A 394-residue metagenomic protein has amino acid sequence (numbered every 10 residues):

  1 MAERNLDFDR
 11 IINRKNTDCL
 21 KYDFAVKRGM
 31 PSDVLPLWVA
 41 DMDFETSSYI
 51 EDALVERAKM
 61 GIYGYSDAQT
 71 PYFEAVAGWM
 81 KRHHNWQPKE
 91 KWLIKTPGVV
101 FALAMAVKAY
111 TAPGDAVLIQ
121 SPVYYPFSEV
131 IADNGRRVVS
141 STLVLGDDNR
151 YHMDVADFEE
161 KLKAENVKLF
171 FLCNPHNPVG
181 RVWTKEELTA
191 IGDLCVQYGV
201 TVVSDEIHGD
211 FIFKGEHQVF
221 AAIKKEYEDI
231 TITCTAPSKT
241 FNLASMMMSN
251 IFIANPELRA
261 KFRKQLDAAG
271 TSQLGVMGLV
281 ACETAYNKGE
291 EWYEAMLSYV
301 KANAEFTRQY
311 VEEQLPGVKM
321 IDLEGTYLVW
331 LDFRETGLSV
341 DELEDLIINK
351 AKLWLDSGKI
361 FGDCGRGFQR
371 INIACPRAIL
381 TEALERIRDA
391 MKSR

Functional and structural regions predicted by a protein language model:
A2-G98, M105, R394: N-terminal small-domain helix-loop-helix segment of the aminotransferase-like
D52, K225, D229-K301, Q309-Y310 (+1 more regions): Conserved core segment of the aminotransferase class I/II
Y63-D193, D210-F211, H217-E226: Conserved core of the PLP fold type I
K89-E90, D322-Y327, R366: Short Gly/Ser/Thr- and Asp/Glu-enriched loop/turn motifs at secondary-structure junctions
N134, E165, Q197-Y198, Y227 (+2 more regions): Helix C-cap/helix->beta junction micro-motif
E283, Y299-R308, M320-F333: Conserved glycine-rich beta-strand-loop-beta hairpin in the small C-terminal domain of fold type I
G337-S339, L346-L355, F361-R394: PLP-dependent enzyme catalytic core of the Aspartate aminotransferase-like
